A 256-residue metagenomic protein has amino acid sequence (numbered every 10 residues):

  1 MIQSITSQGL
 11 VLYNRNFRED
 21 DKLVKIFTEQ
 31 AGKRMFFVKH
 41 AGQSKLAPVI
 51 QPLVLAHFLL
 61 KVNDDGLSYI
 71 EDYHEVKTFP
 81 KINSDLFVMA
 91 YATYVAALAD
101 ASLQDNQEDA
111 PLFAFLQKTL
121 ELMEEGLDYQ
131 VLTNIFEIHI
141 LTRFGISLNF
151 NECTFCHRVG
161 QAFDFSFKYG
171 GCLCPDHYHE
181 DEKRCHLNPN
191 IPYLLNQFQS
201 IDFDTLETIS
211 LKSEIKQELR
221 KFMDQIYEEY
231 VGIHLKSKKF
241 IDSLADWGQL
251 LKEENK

Functional and structural regions predicted by a protein language model:
M1-K256: Non-catalytic alpha-helical scaffolds and adjoining flexible linkers that form interface surfaces for assembly
